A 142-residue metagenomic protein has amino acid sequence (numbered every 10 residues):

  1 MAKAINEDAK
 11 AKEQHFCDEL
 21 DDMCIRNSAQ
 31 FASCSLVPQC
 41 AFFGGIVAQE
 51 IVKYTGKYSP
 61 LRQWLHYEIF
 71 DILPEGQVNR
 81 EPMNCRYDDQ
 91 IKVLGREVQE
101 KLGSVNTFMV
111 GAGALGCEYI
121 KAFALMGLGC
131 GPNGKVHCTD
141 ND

Functional and structural regions predicted by a protein language model:
M1-D142: Adenine nucleotide-associated cytosolic modules
